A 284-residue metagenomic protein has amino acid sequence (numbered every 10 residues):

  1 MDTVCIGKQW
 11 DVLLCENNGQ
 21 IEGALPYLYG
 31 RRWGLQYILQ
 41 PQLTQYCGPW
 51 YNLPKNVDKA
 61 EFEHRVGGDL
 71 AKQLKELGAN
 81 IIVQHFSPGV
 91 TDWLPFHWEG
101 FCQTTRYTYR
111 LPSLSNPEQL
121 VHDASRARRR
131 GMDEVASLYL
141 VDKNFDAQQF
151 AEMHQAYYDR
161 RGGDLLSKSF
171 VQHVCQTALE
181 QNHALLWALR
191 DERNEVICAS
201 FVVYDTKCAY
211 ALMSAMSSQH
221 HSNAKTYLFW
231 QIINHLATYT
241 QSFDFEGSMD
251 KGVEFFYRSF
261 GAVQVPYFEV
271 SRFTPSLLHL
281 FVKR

Functional and structural regions predicted by a protein language model:
T3-V66, K72, E192-S218: Conserved donor-binding loop and adjoining core beta-sheet/short helix segment in diverse acyl/aminoacyl transferases
L13-L14, N52, G68, V174 (+1 more regions): Aromatic (often tryptophan-rich) hydrophobic motifs at membrane interfaces
L25, Y29-R32, G89, H97-Q119 (+1 more regions): Active-site/acyl-donor-binding loops of N-acyltransferases
F62-T104: Non-catalytic accessory segments adjacent to catalytic cores
L77, V135-L138, Q181, Y239 (+1 more regions): Structured helix-beta-strand junction loops
V83, V141, S242-F245: Short catalytic-loop micro-motif centered on adjacent basic/acidic residues
W93-G162: Acyltransferase donor/substrate-recognition loop-hinge adjacent to the catalytic core
Q148-I197: Short, conserved active-site entrance elements at the starts or edges of catalytic domains
